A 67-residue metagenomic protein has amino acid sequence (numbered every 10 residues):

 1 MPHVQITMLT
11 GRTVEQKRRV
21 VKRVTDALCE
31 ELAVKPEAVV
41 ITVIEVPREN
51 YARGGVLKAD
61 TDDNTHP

Functional and structural regions predicted by a protein language model:
P2-P67: A domain-level signal for the structural core that forms small-molecule/cofactor-binding pockets and catalytic centers
